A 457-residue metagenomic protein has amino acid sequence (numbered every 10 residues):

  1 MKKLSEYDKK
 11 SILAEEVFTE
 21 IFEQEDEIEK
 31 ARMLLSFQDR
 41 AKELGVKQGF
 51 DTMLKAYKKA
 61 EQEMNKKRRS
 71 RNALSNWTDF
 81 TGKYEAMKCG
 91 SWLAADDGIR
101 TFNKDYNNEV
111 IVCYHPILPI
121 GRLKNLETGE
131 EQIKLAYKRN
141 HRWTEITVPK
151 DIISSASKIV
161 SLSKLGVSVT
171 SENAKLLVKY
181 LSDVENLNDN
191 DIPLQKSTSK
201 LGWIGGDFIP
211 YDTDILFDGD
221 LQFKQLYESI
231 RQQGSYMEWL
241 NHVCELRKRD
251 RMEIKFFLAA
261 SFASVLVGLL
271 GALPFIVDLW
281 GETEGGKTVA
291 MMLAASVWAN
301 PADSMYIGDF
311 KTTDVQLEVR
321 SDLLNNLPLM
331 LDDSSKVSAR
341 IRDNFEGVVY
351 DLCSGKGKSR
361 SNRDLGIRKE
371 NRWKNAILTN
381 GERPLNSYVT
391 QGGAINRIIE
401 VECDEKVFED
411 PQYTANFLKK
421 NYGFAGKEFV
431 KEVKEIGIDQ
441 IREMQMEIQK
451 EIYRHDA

Functional and structural regions predicted by a protein language model:
K2-E6, K10, D26-R249, V319 (+4 more regions): Conserved glycine-centered beta->alpha loop in an early N-terminal alpha/beta scaffold
I215-D303: P-loop NTPase catalytic core of nucleic-acid-dependent motor ATPases
A290-R342: AAA+/P-loop NTPase substrate/partner-engagement loops
N325-P328, R372-I377: Loop/turn-to-beta-strand initiation segments
F345-R360: Conserved catalytic/switch belt of AAA+ P-loop NTPases
K356-N371, L385-T390: Conserved Walker
N371-R372, V389-A457: Phosphate-sensing "switch" segment of ASCE/P-loop ATPases
K374-E382, E400: Structural recognition of the conserved hydrophobic beta-strand(s) that form the central parallel beta-sheet of P-loop
